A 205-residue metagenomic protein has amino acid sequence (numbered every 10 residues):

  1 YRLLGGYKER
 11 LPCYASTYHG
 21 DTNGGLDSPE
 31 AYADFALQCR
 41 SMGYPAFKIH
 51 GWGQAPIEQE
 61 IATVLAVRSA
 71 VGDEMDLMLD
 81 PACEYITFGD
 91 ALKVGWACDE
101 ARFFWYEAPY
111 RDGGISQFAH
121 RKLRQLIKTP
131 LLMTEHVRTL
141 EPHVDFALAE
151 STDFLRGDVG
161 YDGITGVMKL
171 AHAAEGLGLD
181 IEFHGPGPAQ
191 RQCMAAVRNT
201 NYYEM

Functional and structural regions predicted by a protein language model:
Y1-M78, A82-E100, L126: N-terminal capping/lid subdomain adjacent to the active-site entrance of alpha/beta enzymes
L11-S16, P45-I49, M75-P81, Y106-E107 (+4 more regions): Hydrophobic faces of well-ordered beta-strands that scaffold small-molecule active sites in alpha/beta enzyme cores
T17-H19, G51-A55, C83-Y85, Y110-G114 (+3 more regions): Active-site-proximal loop/turn and secondary-structure-junction residues that shape catalytic pockets, frequently
W96, R102, G113-M205: Shared catalytic-loop signature of beta/alpha-barrel
